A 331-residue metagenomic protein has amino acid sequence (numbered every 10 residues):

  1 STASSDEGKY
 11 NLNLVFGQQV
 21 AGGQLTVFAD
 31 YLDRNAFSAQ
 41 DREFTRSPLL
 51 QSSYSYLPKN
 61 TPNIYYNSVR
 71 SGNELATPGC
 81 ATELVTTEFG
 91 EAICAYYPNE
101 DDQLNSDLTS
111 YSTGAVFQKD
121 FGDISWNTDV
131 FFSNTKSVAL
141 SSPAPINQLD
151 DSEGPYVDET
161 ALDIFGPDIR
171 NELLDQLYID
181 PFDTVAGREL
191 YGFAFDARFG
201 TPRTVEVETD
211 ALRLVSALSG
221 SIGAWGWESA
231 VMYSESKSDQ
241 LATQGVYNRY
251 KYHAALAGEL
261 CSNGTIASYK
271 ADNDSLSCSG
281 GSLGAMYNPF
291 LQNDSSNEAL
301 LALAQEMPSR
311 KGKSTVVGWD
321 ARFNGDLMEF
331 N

Functional and structural regions predicted by a protein language model:
S1-A39, E43-T45, D107-T113, F121-W126: Outer-membrane beta-barrel translocator/receptor signature
N13-L14, T113-A115, S216, W319-A321: Membrane-embedded beta-strands of outer-membrane beta-barrel proteins, especially the hydrophobic/small aromatic
N35-F37, D41, T45-S52, E74-L108 (+1 more regions): Surface-exposed, low-complexity loop segments enriched in small/polar and acidic residues
N63, N67-T77: Intrinsically disordered, flexible peripheral segments
